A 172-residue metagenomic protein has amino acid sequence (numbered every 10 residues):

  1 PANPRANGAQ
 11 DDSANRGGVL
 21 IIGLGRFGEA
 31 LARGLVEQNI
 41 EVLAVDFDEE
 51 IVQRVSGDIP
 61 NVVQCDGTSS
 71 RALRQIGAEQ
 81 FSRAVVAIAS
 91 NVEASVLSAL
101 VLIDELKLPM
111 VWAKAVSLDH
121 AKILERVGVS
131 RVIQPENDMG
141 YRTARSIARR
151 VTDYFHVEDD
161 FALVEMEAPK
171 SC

Functional and structural regions predicted by a protein language model:
P1-C172: Cytosolic regulatory regions of ion transport systems
